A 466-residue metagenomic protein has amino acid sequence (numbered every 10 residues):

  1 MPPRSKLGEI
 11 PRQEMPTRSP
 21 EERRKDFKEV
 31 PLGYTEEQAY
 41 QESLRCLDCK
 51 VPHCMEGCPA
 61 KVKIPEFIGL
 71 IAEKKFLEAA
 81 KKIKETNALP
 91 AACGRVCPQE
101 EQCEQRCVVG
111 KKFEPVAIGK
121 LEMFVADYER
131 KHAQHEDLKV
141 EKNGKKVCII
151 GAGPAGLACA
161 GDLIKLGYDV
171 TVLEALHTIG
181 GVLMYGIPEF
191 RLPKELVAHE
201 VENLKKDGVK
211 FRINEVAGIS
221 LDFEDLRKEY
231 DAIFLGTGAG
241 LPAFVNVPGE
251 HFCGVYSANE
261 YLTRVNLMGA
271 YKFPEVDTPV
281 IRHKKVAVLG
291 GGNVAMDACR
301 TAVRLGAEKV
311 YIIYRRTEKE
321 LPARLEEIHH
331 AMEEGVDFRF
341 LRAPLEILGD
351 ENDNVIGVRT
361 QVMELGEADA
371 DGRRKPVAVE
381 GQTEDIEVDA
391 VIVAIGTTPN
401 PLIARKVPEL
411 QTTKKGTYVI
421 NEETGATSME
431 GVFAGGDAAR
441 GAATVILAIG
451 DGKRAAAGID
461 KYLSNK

Functional and structural regions predicted by a protein language model:
R24-E42, V62-R95, K112-K139, V265-N266: Ferredoxin-type iron-sulfur electron-transfer modules in oxidoreductases and energy-metabolism complexes
D48-E73, A92-V125, T171, T178 (+1 more regions): Iron-sulfur cluster-binding cysteine motifs and their immediate structural context in ferredoxin-like electron-transfer
E78, E141, K146-I150, A198-V247 (+4 more regions): Feature captures the FAD/FMN-dependent oxidoreductase FAD-binding
V125-E141, H199-I219, P242-L305, T413-E423 (+1 more regions): Glycine-rich dinucleotide-binding loop and its adjacent helix/turn
K146-T171, A295-V303: N-terminal Rossmann-like FAD-binding beta1-loop-alpha1 element of flavoenzymes
D169-V172, L176-F211, C299-E346: Rossmann-like dinucleotide-binding cores of NAD(P)H-dependent redox enzymes
H251-H283, A368-A442: FAD-site-proximal beta/loop scaffold in flavoenzymes
A438-N465: A conserved FAD-binding loop/helix module that cradles the flavin
